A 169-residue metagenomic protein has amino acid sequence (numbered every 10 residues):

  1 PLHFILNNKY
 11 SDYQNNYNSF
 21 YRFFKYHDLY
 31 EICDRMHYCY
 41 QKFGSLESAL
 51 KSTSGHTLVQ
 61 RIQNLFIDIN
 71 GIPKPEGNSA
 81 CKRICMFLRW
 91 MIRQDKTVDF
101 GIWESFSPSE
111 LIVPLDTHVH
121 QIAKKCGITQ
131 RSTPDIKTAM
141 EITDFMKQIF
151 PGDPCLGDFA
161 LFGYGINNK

Functional and structural regions predicted by a protein language model:
P1-K169: HhH-family (HhH-GPD) DNA N-glycosylase catalytic core used in base-excision repair
